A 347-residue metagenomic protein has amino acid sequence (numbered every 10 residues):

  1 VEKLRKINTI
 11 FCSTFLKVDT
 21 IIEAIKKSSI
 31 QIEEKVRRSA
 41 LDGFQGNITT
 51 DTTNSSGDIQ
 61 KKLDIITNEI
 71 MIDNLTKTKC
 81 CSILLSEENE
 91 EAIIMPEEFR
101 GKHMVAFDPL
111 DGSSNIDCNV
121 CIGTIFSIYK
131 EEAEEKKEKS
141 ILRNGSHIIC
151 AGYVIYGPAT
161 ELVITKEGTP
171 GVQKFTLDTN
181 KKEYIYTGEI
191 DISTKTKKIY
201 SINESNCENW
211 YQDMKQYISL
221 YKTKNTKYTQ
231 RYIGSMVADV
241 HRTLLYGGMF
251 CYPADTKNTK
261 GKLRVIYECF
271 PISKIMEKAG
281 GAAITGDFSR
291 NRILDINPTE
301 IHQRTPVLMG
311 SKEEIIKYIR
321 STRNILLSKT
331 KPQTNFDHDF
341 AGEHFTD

Functional and structural regions predicted by a protein language model:
V1-G43, D51-N54, I59-D347: IMPase-like, lithium-sensitive Mg2+-dependent phosphomonoesterase catalytic core
N47: Helix-loop segments that flank and shape redox-cofactor active sites
